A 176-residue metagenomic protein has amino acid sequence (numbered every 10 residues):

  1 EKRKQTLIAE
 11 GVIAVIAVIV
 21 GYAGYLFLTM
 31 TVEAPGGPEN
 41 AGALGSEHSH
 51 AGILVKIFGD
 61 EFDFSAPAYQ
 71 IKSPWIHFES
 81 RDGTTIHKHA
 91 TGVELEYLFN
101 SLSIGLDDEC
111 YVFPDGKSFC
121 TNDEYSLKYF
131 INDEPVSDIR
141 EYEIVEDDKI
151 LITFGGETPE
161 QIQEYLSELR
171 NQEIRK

Functional and structural regions predicted by a protein language model:
E1-K176: Ubiquitin-like/PB1-type beta-grasp interaction modules and other compact soluble beta-rich domains
